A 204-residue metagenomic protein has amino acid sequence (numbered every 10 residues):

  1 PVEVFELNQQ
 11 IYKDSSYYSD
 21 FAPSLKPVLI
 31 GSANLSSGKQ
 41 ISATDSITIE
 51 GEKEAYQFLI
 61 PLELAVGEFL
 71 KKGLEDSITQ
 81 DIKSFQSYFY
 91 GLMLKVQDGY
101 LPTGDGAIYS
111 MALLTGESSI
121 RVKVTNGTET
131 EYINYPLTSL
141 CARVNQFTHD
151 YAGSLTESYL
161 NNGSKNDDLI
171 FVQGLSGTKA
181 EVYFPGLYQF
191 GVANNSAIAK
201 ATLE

Functional and structural regions predicted by a protein language model:
P1-E204: Secreted, disulfide-rich extracellular signaling modules
